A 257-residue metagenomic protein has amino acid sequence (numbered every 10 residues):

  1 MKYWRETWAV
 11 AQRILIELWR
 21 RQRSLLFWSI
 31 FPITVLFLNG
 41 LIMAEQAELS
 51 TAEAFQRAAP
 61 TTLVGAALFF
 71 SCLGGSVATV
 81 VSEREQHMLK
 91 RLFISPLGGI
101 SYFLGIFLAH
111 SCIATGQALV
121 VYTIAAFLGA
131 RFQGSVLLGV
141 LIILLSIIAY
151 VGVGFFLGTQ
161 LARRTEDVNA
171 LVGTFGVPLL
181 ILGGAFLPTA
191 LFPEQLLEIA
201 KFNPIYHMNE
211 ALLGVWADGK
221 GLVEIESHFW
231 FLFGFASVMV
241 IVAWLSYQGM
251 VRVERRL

Functional and structural regions predicted by a protein language model:
Y3-W19, L212: A short amphipathic helical element positioned immediately N-terminal to and/or at the very start of a transmembrane
E17, S50-A52, G129-Q133, G184-V238: Membrane-interfacial helix-loop-helix junctions in multi-pass membrane proteins
E17-Q46, Q56-G75, T115-G116, G173-I181 (+1 more regions): Hydrophobic alpha-helical transmembrane segments of multi-pass membrane transport/permease proteins
T34, L38, F55-F127, L180: Hydrophobic alpha-helical transmembrane segments of multi-pass membrane transport proteins
L38-Q46, Q160-F202: Transmembrane helix segments
G40-A44, S82, R91, S95 (+8 more regions): Transmembrane helix-loop junction
G99, F103-G173, V177, L222-F233 (+1 more regions): Alpha-helical transmembrane segments and their short interhelical loops
Y247-L257: Short cytosolic juxtamembrane segments of multi-pass membrane proteins
